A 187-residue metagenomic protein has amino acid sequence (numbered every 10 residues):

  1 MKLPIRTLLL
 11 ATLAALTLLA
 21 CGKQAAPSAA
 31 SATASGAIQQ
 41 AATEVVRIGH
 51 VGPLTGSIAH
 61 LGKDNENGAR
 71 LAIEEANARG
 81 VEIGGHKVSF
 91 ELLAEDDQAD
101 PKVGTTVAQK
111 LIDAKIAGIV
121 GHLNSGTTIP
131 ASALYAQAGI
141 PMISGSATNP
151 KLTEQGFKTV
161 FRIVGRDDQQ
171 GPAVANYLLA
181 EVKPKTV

Functional and structural regions predicted by a protein language model:
M1-L9: Bacterial N-terminal signal peptides that target proteins for export
C21-Q24: Bacterial signal peptide processing site
Q40-T43, N67-L92: Signal peptide-proximal N-terminal region of secreted/periplasmic/extracellular or secretory-lumen proteins
A42-R70, E95-P101, L123-G126: Extracytoplasmic "Venus flytrap"
L61-G80, V103, Q170-V174: Short, solvent-exposed amphipathic alpha-helices that sit in or adjacent to ligand/effector-binding or catalytic
H86-D113, Q170-A173: Structural motif
K102, I116-V187: Extracytoplasmic ligand/sensor domains, especially the bilobed periplasmic-binding protein
